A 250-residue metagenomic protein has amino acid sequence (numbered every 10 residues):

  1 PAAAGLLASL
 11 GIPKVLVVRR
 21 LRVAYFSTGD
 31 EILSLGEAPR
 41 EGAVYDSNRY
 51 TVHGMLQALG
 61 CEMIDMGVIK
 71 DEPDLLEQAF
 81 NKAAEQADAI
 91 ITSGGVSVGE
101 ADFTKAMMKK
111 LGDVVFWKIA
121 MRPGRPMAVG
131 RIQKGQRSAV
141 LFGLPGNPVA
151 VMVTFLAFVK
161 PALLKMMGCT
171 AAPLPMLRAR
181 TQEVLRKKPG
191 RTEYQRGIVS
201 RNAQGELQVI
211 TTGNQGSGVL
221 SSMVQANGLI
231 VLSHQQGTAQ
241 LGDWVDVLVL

Functional and structural regions predicted by a protein language model:
P1-D65, K70, Q208, G213: Short, glycine/charged-enriched hinge/interface segments at domain edges or termini
A3-G5, L35-P39, L76-Q78, D102-T104 (+2 more regions): Short acidic, glycine/serine/threonine-rich loops at helix termini
S9-V17, R22, A43, F80 (+4 more regions): A generic local secondary-structure boundary/capping motif
Y25, L56, I91, G197 (+1 more regions): Residue-level signal for inorganic ion chemistry
D30-E31, G95-V98, G146: Short glycine-rich anion-binding loops that position phosphate/pyrophosphate groups of nucleotides and phosphorylated
V44-N48, I69-L75, K118-P126: A general structural motif
H53-K110: N-terminal small/polar loop signature for handling phosphorylated ligands or for N-terminal nucleophile
K109-L250: Flexible glycine/proline-rich
